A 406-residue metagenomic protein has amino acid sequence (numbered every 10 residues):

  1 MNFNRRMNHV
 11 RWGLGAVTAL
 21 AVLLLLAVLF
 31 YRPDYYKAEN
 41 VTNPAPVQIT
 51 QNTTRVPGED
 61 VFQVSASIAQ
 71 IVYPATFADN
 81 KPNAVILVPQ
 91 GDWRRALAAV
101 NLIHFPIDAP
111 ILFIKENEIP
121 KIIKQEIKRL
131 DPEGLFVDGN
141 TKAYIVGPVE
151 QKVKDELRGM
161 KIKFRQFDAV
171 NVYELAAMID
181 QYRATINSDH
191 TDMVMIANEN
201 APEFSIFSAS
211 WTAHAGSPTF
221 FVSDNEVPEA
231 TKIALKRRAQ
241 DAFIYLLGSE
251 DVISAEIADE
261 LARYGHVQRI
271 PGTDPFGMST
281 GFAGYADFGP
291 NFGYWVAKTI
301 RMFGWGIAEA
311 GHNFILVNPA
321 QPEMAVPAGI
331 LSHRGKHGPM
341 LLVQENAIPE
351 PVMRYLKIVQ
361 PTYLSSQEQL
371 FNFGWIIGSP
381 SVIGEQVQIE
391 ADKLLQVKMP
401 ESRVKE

Functional and structural regions predicted by a protein language model:
F3-L20: N-terminal Sec-pathway targeting helices
V10-L14, Y31-E406: Extracellular glycan-binding segments that recognize GlcNAc-based cell-wall polysaccharides
A16, L20-F30: Hydrophobic alpha-helical membrane-insertion segments, chiefly the h-region of N-terminal signal peptides
